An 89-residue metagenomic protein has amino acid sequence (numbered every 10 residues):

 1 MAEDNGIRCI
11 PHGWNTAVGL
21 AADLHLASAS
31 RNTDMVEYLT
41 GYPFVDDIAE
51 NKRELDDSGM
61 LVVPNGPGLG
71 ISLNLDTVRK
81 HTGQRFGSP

Functional and structural regions predicted by a protein language model:
M1-M60: Shared catalytic-loop signature of beta/alpha-barrel
P43, A49-P89: C-terminal extensions of enzymes
